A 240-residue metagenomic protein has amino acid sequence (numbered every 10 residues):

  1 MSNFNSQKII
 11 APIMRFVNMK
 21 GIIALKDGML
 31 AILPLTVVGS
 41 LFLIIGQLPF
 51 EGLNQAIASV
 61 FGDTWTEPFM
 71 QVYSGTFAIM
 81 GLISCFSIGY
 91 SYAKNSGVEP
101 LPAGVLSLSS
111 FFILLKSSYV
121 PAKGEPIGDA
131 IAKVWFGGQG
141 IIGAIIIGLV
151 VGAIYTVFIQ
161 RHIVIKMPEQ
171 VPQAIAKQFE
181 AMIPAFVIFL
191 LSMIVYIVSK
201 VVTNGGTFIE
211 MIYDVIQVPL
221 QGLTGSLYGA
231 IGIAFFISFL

Functional and structural regions predicted by a protein language model:
M1-I44, E51-N54, A58-F61, W65-F239: Signature of multi-pass transmembrane helix bundles
